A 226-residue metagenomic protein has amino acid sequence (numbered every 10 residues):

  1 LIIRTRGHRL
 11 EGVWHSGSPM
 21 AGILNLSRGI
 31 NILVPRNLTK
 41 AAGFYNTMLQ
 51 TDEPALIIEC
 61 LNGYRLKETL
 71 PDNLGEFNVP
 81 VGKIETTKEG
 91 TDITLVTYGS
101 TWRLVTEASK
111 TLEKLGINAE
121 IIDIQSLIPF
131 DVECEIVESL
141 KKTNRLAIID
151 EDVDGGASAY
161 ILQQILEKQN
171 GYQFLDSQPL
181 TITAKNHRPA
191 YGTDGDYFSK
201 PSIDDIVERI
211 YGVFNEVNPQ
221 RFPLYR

Functional and structural regions predicted by a protein language model:
L1-V96, W102-L104, A119, Y225: Conserved thiamine diphosphate
L61-R226: Thiamine diphosphate
